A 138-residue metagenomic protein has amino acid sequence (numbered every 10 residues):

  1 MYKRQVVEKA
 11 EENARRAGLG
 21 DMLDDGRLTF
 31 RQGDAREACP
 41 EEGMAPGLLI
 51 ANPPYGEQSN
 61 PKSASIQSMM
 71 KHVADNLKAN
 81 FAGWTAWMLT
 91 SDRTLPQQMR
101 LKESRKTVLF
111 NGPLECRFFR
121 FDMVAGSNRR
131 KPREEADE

Functional and structural regions predicted by a protein language model:
K3-E138: Class I S-adenosyl-L-methionine-dependent methyltransferase catalytic core
